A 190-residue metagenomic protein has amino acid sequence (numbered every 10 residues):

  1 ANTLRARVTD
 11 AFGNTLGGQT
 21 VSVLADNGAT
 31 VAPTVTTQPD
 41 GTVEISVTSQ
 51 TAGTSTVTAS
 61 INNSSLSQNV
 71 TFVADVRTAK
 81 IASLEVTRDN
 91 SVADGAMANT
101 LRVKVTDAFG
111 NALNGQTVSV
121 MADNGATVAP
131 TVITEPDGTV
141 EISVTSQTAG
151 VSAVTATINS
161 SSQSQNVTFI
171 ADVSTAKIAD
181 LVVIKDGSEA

Functional and structural regions predicted by a protein language model:
A1-A190: The feature marks long extracellular or luminal low-complexity segments
